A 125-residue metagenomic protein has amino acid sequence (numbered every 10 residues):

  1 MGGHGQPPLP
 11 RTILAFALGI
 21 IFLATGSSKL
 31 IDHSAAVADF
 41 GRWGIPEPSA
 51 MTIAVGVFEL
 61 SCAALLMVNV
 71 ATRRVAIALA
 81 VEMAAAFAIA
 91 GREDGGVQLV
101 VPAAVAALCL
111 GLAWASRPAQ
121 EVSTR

Functional and structural regions predicted by a protein language model:
M1-I31, M51-V57, S61-A64, V68-R125: Extended, low-polarity transmembrane helix blocks
D32-P46: Membrane-interface interhelical connector segments
